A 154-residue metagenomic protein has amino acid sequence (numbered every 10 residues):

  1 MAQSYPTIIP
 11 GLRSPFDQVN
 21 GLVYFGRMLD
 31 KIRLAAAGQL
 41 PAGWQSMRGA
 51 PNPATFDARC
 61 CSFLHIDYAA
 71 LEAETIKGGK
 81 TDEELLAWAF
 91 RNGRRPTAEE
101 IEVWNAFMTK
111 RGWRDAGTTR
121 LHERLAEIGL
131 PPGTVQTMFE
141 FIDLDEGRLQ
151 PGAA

Functional and structural regions predicted by a protein language model:
A2-R48, D57, W104-A154: Polar/charged low-complexity regulatory segments
D30, I66-A69, E99: Generic structural signal for well-ordered, non-membrane alpha-helices
P41-F90: Amphipathic alpha-helical packing elements
D67, T81-D82, T97, T134-T137: A diffuse structural propensity rather than consistent per-protein peaks
D67-A69, R95, R114, P131: Short coil/loop linkers at secondary-structure junctions
D82-T109, W113-D115: An exposed acidic His-Trp-rich patch
